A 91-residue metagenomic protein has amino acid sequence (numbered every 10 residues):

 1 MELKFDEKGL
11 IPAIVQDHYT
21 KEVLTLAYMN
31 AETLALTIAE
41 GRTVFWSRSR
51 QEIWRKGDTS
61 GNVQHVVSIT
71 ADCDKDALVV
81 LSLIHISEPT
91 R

Functional and structural regions predicted by a protein language model:
E2-A31: Short beta-strand segments
F5, K56-T59: Ribonuclease/tRNase effector modules and their secretory precursors
I14-H18, W46, L83: A generic structural motif
A31-F45: A short, polar/charged loop-to-alpha-helix boundary motif
W46, W54-R55: A positional/architectural concept
Q64-A71, L83: Sensory/regulatory domains in signal-transduction proteins
D72-V79: Elongated alpha-helical scaffolds
I84-T90: Residue-level detector of conserved catalytic or cofactor/ligand-binding positions in enzyme active sites
